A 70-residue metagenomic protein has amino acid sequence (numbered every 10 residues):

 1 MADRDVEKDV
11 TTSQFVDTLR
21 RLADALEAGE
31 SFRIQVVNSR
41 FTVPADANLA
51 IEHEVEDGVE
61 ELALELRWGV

Functional and structural regions predicted by a protein language model:
M1-D5, R33-V70: N-terminal intrinsically disordered, cationic/polar leader segments that include organellar targeting peptides
A2-T12, R21: Alpha-crystallin/small heat shock protein
